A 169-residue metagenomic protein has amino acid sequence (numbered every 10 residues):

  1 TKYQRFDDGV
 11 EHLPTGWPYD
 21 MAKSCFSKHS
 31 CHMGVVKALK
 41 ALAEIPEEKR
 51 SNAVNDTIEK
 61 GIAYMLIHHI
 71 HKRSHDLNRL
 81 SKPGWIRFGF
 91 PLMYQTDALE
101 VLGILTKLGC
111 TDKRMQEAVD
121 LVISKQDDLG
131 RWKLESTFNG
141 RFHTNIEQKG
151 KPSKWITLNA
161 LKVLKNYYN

Functional and structural regions predicted by a protein language model:
K2-E117, K133-N169: An alpha-helical repeat/solenoid feature that recognizes helix-turn-helix modules
L121-K125: A structural feature that tracks compact, well-ordered secondary-structure segments with a strong bias toward
